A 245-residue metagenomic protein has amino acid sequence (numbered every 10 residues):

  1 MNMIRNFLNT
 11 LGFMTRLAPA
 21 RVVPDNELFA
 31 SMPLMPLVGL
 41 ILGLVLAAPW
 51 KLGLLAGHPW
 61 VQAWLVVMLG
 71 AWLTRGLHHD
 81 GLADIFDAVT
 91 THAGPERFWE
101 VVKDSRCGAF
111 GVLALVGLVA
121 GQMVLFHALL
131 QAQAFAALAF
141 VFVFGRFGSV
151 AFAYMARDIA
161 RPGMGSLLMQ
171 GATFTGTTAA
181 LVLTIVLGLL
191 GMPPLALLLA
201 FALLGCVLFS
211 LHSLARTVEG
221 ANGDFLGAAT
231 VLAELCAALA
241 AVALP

Functional and structural regions predicted by a protein language model:
M1-R75, P95-W99, D104-C107, G111-P245: Hydrophobic alpha-helical transmembrane segments
R75-G81: Replace "His-x-His-based motif
A88: Residues immediately C-terminal
T91-A93: Metal-associated gating/positioning segment near the N- to mid-region
